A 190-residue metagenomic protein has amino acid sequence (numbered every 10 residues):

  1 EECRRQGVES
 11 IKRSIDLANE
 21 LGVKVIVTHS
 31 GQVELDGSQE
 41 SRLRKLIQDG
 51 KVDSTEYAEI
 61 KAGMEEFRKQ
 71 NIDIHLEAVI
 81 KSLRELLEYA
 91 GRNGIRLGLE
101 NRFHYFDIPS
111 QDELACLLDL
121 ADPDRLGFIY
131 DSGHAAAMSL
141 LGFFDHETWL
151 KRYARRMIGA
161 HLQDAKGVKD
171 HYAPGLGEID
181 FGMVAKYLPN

Functional and structural regions predicted by a protein language model:
E2-F128: Active-site acidic/histidine proton-transfer and metal-coordination neighborhood in alpha/beta enzyme cores
R5, G22-V25, G37-S38, I80-R84 (+3 more regions): Histidine-acidic metal/acid-base catalytic patches
